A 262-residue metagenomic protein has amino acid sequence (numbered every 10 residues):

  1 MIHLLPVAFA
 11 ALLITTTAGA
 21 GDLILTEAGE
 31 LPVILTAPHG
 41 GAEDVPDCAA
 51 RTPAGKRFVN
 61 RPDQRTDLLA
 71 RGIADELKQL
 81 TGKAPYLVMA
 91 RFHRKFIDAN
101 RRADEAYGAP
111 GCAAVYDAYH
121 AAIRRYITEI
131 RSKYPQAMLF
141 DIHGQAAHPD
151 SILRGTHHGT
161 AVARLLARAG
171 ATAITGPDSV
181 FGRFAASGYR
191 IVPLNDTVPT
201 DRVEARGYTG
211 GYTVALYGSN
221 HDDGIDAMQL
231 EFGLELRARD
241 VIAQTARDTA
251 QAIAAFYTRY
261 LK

Functional and structural regions predicted by a protein language model:
M1-A8: Sec-dependent signal peptide recognition, specifically the positively charged N-region followed immediately by
A11-L13: Alpha-helical transmembrane-bundle signature of multi-pass membrane transport and export proteins
T15-T17: N-terminal signal peptide c-region/cleavage motif recognized by signal peptidases
G19-K262: N-terminal catalytic or cofactor-binding beta/alpha core of small enzyme domains
